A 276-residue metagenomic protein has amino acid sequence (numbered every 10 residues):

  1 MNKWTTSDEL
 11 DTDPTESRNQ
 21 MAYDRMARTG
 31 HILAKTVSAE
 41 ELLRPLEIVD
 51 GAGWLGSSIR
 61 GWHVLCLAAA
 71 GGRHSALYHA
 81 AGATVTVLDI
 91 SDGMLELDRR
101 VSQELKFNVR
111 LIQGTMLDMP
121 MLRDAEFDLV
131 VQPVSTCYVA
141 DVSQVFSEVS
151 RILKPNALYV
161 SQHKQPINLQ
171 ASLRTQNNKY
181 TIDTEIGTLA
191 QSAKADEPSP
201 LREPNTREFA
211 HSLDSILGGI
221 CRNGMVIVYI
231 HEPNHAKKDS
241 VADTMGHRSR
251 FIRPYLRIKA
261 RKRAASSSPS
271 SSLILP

Functional and structural regions predicted by a protein language model:
M1-K35: N-terminal, positively charged/glycine-rich alpha-helical extensions of SAM-dependent methyltransferases
K35-W62: Conserved alpha-helix/loop element of class I SAM-dependent methyltransferases that forms part of the SAM/SAH-binding
W62-M119: Class I SAM-dependent methyltransferase SAM/SAH-binding core
L117-V130: A short acidic, Gly/Pro-enriched loop at the edge of an enzyme's catalytic core that lines a small-molecule cofactor
D128-S143: A short SAM/SAH-binding and catalytic strip from SAM-dependent methyltransferases
S143-L158: A short glycine-rich, Lys/Arg-flanked "PGG" loop and its adjoining helix->strand segment in the class I
L158-A195: Conserved class I S-adenosyl-L-methionine
T206-H231: Short alpha-helix
